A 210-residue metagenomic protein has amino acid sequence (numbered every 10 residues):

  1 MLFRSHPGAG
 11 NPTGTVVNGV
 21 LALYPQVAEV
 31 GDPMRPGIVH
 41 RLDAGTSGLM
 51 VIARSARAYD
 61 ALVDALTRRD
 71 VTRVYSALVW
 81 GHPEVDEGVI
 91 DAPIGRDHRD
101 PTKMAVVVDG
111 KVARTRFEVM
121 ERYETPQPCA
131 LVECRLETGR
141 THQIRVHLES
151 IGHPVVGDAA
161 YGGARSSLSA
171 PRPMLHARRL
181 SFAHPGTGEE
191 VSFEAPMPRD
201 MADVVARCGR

Functional and structural regions predicted by a protein language model:
M1-R210: RNA pseudouridine synthases
